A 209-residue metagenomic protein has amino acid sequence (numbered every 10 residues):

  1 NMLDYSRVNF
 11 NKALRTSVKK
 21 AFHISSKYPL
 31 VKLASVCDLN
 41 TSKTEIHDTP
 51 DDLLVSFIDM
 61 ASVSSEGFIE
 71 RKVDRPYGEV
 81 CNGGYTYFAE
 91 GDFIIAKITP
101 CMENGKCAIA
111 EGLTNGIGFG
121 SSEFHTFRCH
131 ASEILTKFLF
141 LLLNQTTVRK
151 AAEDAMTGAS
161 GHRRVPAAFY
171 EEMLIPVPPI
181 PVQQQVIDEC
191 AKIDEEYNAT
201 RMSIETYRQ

Functional and structural regions predicted by a protein language model:
N1-H47, P176-Q209: Non-catalytic DNA-recognition/assembly elements of restriction-modification systems
K19-G67, C81-G84, I98, N104: Low-complexity, Lys/Gly-biased intrinsically disordered segments
K32-N40, I69, L113-V177: Basic, amphipathic alpha-helical recognition segments used for DNA target recognition
H47-V55, T86-F88, C101, A108-S121: Short, surface-exposed loop/turn microsegments at beta-strand edges and helix-strand junctions
P76, N82-G83, T114, S160: A structural connector/turn signal
K106-A108, D154: Short, solvent-exposed loop/turn and secondary-structure capping segments
